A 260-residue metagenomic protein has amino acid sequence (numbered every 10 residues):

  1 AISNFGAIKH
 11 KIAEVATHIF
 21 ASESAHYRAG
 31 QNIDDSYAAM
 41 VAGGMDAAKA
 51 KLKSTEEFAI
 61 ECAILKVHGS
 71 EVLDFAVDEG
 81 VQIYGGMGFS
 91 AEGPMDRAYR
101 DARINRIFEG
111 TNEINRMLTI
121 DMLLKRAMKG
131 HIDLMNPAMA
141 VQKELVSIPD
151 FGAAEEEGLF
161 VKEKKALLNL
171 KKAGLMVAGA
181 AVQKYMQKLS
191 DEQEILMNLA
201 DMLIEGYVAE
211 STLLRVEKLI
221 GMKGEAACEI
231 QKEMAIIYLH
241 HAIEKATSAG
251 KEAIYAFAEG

Functional and structural regions predicted by a protein language model:
A1-G260: Flavin-dependent oxidoreductase catalytic core characteristic of acyl-CoA dehydrogenase/oxidase-like enzymes
